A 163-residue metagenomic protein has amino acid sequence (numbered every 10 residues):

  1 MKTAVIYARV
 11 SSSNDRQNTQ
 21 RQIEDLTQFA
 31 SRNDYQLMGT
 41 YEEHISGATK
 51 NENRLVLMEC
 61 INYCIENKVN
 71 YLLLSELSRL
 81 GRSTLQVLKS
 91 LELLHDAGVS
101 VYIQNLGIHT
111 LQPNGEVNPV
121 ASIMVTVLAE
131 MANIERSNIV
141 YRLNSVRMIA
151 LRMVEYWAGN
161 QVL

Functional and structural regions predicted by a protein language model:
M1-I149: Short, structured surface patches at the beginning of a domain
L151-R152, Y156-L163: Low-complexity basic/metal-binding stretches
